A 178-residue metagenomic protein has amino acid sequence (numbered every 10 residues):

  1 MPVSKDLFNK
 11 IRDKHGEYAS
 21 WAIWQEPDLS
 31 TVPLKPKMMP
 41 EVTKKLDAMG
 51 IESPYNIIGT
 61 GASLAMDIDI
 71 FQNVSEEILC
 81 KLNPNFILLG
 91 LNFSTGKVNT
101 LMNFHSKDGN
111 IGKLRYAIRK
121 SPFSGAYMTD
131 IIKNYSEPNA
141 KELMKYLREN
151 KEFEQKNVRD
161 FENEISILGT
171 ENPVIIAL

Functional and structural regions predicted by a protein language model:
P2-V174: A polyanion-binding, active-site-adjacent surface
